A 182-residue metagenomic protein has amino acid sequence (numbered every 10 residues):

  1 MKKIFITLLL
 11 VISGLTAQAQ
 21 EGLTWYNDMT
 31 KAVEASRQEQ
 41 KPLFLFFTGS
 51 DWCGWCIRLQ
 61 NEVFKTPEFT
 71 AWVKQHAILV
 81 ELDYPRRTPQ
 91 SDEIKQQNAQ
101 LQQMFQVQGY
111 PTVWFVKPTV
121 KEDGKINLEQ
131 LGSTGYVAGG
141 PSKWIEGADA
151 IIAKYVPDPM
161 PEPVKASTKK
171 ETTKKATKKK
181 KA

Functional and structural regions predicted by a protein language model:
I4-L15: Sec-dependent N-terminal signal peptides
L15-E21: Sec/Tat signal peptide C-region and signal peptidase I cleavage site
G22-N27, E62, F69-Q96: Thiol-based oxidoreductase modules, predominantly thioredoxin-like and allied folds used for disulfide exchange
W25-L43, V73: A short beta-strand-turn-helix
Q40, T48-W52, G109: Short pre-active-site segment immediately N-terminal to redox-active cysteine/selenocysteine motifs in thiol-based
T48-F64: Conserved redox-active cysteine motifs that mediate thiol-disulfide chemistry, especially di-cysteine Cys-X(1-2)-Cys
E62-F64, Q100-M160: Non-catalytic, surface beta->alpha helical segment in thiol-disulfide oxidoreductase systems
K169-A182: Long, low-complexity, intrinsically disordered segments
